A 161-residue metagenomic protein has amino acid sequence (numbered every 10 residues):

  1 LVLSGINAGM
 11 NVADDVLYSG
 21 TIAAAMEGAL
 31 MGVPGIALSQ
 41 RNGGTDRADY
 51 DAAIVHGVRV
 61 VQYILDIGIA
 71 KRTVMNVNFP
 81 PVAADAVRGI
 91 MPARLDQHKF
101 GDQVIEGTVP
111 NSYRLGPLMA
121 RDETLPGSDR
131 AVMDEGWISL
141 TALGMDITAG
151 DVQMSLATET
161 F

Functional and structural regions predicted by a protein language model:
I6-M10, R41-G44: Acidic, glycine-rich active-site loops and adjacent beta-strand->loop/helix elements that engage anionic groups
A8, L30-P34, D66: Alpha-helix capping at helix-to-loop junctions
M10-S19: Glycine/threonine-rich flexible loop motifs
Y18-I22, D51: Short, conserved loop/turn and helix-capping segments at secondary-structure boundaries that abut family-defining
A29-A52: Glycine-rich phosphate/pyrophosphate-binding loops and their adjacent beta-strand/loop elements at enzyme active sites
Y50-F161: Electrostatically charged, flexible surface regions
